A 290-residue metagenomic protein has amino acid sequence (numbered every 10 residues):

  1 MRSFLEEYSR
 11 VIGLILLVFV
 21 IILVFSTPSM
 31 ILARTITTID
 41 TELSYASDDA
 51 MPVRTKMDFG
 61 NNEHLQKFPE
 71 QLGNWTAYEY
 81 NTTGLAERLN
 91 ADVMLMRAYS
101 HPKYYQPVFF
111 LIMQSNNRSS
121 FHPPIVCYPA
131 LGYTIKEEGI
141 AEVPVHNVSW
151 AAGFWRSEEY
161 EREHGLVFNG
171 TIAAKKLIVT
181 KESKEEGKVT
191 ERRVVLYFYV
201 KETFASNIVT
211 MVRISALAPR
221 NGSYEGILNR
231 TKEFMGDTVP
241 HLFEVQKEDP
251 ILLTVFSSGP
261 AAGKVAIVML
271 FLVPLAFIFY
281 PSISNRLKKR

Functional and structural regions predicted by a protein language model:
M1-G13, R286: Cytosolic-side transmembrane helix boundary signature
Y8, F19-T38, F277-R286: Membrane-interface motif at the C-terminal end of an N-terminal transmembrane signal
Y8-S29, V145-G259: A short, solvent-exposed beta-edge/loop patch
M30-K56: Alpha-helical transmembrane signal-anchor/signal-peptide segments
A46-Y78: Short extracytoplasmic
T55-D58, T76-T203: Short, solvent-exposed recognition patches
E63, K67-N74, Y105, I172-A174 (+1 more regions): Sequence-level motif detector for i,i+2 pairs with an aromatic at +2
L252-R290: C-terminal single-pass membrane-anchor helix
